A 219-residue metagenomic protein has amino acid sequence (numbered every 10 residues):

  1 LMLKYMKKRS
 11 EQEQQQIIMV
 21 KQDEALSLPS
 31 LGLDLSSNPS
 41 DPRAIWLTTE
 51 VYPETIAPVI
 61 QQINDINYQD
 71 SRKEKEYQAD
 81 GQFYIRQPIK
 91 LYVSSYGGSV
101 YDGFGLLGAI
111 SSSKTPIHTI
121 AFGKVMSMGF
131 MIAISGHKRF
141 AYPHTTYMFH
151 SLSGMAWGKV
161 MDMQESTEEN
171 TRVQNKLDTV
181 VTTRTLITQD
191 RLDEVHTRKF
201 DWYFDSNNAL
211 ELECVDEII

Functional and structural regions predicted by a protein language model:
L1-I219: Terminal-region recognition feature
